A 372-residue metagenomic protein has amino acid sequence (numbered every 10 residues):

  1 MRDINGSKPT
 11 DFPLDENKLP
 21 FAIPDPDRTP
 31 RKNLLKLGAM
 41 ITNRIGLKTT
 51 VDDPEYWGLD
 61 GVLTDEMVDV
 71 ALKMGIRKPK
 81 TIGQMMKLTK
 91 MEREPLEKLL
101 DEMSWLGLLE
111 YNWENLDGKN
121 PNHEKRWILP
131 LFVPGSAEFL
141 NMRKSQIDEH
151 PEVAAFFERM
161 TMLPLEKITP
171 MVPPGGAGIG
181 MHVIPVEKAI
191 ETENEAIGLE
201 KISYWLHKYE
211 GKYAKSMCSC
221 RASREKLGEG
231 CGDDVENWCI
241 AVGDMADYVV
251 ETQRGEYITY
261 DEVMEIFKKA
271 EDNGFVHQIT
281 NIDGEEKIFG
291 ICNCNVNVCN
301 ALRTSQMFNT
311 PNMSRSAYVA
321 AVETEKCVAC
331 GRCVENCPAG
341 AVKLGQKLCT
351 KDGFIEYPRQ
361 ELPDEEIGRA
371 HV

Functional and structural regions predicted by a protein language model:
R2-Y56: Long, low-complexity, charged/polar intrinsically disordered regions in eukaryotic proteins
G61, M91, W127, I279-E286 (+3 more regions): Ferredoxin-like iron-sulfur electron-transfer modules
G61-V68: Short helix-coil-helix linker/hinge
R77-T89: Short acidic, hydrophobic short linear motifs in intrinsically disordered regions
T89-W105: Short amphipathic alpha-helical interaction segments
S104-G118, V342-K343: A short, conserved structural fragment
G118-L163: Short, amphipathic alpha-helical interaction segments positioned at domain boundaries
M162-V319, T350-P358: Catalytic cores of enzyme domains
